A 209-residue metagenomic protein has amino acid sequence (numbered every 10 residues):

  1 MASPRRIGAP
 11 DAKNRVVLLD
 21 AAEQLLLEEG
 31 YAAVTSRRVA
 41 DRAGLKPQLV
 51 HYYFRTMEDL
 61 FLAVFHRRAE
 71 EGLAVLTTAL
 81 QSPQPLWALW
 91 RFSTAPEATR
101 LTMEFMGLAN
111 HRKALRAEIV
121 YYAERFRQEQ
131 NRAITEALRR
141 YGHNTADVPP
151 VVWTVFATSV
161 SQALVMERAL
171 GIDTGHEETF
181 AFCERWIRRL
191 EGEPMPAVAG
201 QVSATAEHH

Functional and structural regions predicted by a protein language model:
I7, R116-V120, R140-H209: Hydrophobic/aromatic-rich alpha-helical bundle segments in the mid-to-C-terminal region
I7-N14: Short, Lys/Arg-enriched anionic-surface-contact patches
N14-R15, K46, T56-V64, G72-W87 (+1 more regions): Membrane-interacting alpha-helical segments
N14-V17, A21-D59, A63: Helix-turn-helix
V17, A21-E29, V75, L101-F105 (+1 more regions): Solvent-exposed, amphipathic alpha-helical segments
R55-D59, N110, A114, L170: Residues in soluble alpha-helical coiled-coils and helical-bundle/repeat scaffolds
A63, E70-R100, P150-A157: Hydrophobic alpha-helical connector segments
E71-A74, T94-M103, K113-Y141, E177-R185: Amphipathic alpha-helical packing segments from all-alpha helical-bundle domains
